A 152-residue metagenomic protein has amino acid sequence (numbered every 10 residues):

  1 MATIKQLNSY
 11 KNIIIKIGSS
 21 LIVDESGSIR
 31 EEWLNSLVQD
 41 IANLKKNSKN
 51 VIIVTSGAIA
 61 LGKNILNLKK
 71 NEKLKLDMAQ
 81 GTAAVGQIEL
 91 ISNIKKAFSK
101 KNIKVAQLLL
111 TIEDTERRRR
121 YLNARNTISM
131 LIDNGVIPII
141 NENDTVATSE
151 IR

Functional and structural regions predicted by a protein language model:
M1-R152: Nucleotide/pyrophosphate-binding catalytic subdomain
